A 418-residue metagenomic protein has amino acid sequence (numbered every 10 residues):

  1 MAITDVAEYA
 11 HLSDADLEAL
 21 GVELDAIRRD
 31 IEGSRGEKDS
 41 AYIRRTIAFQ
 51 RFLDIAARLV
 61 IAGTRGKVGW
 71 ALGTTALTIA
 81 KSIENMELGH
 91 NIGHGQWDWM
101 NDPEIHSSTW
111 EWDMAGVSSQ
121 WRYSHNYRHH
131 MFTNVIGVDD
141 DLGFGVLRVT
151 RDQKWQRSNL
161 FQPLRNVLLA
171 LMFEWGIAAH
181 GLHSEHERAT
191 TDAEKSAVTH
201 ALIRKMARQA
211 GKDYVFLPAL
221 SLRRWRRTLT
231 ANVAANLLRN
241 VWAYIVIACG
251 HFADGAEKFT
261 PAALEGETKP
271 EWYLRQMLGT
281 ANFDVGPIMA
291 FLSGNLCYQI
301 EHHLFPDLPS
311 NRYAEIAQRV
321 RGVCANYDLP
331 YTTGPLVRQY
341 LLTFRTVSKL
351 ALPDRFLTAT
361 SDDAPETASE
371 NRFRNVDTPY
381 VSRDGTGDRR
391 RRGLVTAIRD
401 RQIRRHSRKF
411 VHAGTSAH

Functional and structural regions predicted by a protein language model:
M1-A56: Low-complexity, highly charged intrinsically disordered N-terminal segments that act as targeting/localization
M1-L20, D362-H418: Transit-peptide-like, low-complexity N-terminal presequences and other terminal intrinsically disordered regions
Y9, L24-A41, F252-F283, F305 (+1 more regions): Polar-ligand-bearing catalytic/cofactor-coordination segments of membrane-embedded or membrane-tethered inner-membrane
G36-A41, R58-R65, H418: Catalytic cores of phosphodiester-bond-cleaving enzymes
D39-Y42, S107-E111, S196-A201, R223-T228 (+2 more regions): Glycine- and acidic
T46-L72, F216-S221: Alpha-helical phosphate/pyrophosphate-handling elements in metalloenzyme active cores
A71-K81, F132, I136-Q276, A281 (+4 more regions): Hydrophobic transmembrane alpha-helical segments that form the core helix bundle of multi-pass membrane enzymes
T78-S196, L264-D354: Membrane-embedded catalytic scaffold of the fatty acid hydroxylase/desaturase
